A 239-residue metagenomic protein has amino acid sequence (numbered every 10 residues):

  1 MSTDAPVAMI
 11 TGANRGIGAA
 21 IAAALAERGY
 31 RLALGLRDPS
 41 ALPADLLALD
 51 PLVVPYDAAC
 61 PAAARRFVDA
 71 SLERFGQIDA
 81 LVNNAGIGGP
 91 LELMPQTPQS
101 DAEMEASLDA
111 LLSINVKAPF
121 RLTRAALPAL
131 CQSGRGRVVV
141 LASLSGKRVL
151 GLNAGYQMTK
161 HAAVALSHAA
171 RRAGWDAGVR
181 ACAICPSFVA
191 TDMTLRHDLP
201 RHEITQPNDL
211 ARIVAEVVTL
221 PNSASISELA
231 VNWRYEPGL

Functional and structural regions predicted by a protein language model:
N14-R15: Conserved glycine-rich cofactor-binding loop
R28-A44: Conserved glycine-rich Rossmann-like NAD(P)H-binding loop of the short-chain dehydrogenase/reductase
P55-F67: The beta1-alpha1 cofactor-binding region of Rossmann-like NAD(H)/NADP(H)-dependent oxidoreductases
E92-D109: Substrate-binding pocket helix/loop in short-chain dehydrogenase/reductase
T123, T159-K160: Active-site helix of classical SDR
S143: Residue(s) in the substrate-gating loop at a strand-loop-helix junction that position the organic substrate next
D176-A177, A183-I184, L199-L239: C-terminal helical subdomain
